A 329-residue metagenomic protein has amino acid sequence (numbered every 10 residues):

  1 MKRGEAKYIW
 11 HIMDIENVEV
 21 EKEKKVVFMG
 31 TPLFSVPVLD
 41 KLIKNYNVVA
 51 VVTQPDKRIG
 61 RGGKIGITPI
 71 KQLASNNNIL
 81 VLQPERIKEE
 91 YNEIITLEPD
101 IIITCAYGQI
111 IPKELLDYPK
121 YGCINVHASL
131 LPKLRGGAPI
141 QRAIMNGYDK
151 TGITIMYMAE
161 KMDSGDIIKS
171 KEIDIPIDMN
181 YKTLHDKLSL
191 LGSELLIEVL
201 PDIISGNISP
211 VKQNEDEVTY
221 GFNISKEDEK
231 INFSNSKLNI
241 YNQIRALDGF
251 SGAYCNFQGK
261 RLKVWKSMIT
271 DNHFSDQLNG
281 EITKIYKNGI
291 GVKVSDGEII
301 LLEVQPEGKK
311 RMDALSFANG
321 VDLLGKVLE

Functional and structural regions predicted by a protein language model:
R3, W10, D14-G62: N-terminal Rossmann-like dinucleotide-binding module
E23, I43-K44, Q54, I101-Y220 (+1 more regions): Donor/substrate-binding cores of folate-linked one-carbon enzymes
N47, N78-L80, G122: Conserved beta-strand segments of alpha/beta enzyme cores
K57-S75: N-terminal beta-loop-helix "entrance" segment that forms/cooperates in small-molecule cofactor or anionic ligand
G63-T68, P84-E89, T104: Core alpha/beta nucleotide-donor-binding catalytic domains of modification enzymes
E89-E98: Short amphipathic alpha-helix with an adjacent loop that forms part of the alpha/beta core around
F222-N235: Acyl-group handling in specialized metabolite and lipid biosynthesis
S234-E329: An anion-binding loop in the catalytic cleft
